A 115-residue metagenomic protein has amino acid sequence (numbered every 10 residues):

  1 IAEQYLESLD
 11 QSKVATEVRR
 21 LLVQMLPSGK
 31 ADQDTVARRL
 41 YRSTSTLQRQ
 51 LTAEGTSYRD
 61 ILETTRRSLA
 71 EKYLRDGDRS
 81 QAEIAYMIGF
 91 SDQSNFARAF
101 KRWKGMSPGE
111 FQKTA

Functional and structural regions predicted by a protein language model:
I1-A115: Extended mid-to-C-terminal alpha-helical interaction segments
